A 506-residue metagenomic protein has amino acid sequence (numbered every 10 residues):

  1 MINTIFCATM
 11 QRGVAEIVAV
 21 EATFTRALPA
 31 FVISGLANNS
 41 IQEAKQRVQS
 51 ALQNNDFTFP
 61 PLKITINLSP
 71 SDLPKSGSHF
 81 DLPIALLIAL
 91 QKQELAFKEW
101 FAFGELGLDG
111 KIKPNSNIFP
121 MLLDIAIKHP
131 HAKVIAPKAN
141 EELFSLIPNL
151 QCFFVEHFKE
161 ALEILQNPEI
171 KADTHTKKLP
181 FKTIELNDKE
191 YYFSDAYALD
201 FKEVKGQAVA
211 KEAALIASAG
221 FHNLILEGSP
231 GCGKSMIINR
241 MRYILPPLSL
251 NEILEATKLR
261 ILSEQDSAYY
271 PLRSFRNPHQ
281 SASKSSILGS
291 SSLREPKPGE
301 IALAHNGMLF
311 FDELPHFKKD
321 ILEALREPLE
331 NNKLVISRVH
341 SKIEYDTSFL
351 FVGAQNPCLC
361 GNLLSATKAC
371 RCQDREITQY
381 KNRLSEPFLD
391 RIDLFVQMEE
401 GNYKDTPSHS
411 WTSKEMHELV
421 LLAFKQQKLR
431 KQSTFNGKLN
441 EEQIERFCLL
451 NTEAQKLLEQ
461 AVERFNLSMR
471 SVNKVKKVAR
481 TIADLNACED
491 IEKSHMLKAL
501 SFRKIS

Functional and structural regions predicted by a protein language model:
M1-I225, C232, M236, Y270 (+2 more regions): Peripheral, non-AAA+ core regions of ATP-driven protein-machinery
S34-K45, P60, N67-G77, L293-P296 (+1 more regions): Basic, amphipathic alpha-helical bundle interface domains used for macromolecular binding and assembly
Q53-L62, K92-W100, L226, S249 (+3 more regions): Active-site phosphate-binding and catalytic loops of NTP-dependent enzymes
F59-L62, A96-F97, H129-P130, A219-F221 (+6 more regions): Short loop/turn elements that form and flank the Walker-type P-loop nucleotide-binding site in RecA-like NTPase cores
L108, L309, H316-F317: Residues immediately C-terminal
L215, S274, A282-L309: Conserved alpha-helical scaffold flanking the Walker A/P-loop in AAA+ ATPase domains
L224-Q265: Walker A/P-loop
N306, D312-L314, A324: Walker B catalytic acidic pair
